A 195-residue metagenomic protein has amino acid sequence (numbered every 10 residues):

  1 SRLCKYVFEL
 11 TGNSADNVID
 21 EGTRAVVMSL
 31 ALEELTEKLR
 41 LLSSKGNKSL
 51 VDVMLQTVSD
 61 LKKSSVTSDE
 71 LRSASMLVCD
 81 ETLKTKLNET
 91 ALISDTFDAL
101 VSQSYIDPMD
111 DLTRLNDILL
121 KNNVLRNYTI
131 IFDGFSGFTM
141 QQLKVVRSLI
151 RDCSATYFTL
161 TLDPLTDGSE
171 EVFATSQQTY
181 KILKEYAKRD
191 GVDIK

Functional and structural regions predicted by a protein language model:
S1, F158-L162, I194-K195: A generic structural motif
S1-S73, E81: Conserved P-loop NTPase-based nucleic-acid remodeling module centered on helicase motor cores
D20-R24, M28, E70-R189: Conserved helicase NTPase motor core
L35, L61, Q103-S104, D190: Residues at alpha-helix termini
L39-D52, K181-K195: Coupling/hinge elements of helicase-like and P-loop NTPase modules
